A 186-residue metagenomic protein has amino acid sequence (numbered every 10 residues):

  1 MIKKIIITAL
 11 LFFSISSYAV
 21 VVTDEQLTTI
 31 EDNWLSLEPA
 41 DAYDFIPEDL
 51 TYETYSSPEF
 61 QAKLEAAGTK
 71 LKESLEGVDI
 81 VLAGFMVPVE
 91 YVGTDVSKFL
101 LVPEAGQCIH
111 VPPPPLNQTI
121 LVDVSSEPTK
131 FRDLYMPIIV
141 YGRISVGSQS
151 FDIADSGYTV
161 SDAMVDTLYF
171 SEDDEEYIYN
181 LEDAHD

Functional and structural regions predicted by a protein language model:
K4-S14: Sec-dependent N-terminal signal peptides
A19-D186: OB-fold and OB-like single-stranded nucleic-acid-recognition modules and their adjacent interaction interfaces
